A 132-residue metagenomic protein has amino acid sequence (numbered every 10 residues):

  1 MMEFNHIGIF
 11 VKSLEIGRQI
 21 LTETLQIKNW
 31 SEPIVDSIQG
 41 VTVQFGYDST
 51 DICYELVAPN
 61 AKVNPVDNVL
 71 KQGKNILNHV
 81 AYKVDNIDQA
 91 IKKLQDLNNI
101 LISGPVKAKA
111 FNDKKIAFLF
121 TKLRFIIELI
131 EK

Functional and structural regions predicted by a protein language model:
M1-Q39: Long, hydrophobic N-terminal alpha-helical segment
F4-S13, Y47-D48, I52, D67-Q89 (+2 more regions): Vicinal oxygen chelate
N5, I9, I20, G40 (+3 more regions): N-terminal functional modules and adjacent low-complexity/disordered segments of proteins
Q19, E23, Q89-D96: Replace "anionic and nucleotidyl ligands
E23, I27, Q72, D96-I100: A short linear boundary/processing microfeature
N29-S31, V63-L70, L77, I102-G104 (+1 more regions): A cross-kingdom feature marking solvent-exposed beta-strand/loop segments within repeated, beta-rich binding/scaffold
P33-I34, T42-Y47, Y54, Y82 (+1 more regions): Vicinal oxygen chelate
V57-K62: Short, conserved turn/kink motifs that form compact alpha/beta structural patches or helix kinks used as
